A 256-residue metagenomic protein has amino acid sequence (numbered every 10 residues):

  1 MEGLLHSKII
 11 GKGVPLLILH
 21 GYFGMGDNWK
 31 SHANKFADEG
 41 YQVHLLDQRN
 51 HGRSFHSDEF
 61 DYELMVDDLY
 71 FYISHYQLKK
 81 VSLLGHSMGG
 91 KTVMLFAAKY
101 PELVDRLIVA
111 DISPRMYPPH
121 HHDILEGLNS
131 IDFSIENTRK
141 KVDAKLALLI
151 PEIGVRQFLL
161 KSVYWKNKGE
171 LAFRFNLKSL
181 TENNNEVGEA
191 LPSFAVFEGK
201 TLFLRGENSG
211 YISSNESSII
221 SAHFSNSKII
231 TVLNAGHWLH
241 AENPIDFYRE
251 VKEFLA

Functional and structural regions predicted by a protein language model:
M1-L17, D38-Y41, L78-K79, F224-N226 (+1 more regions): Alpha/beta-hydrolase fold catalytic core
G13, G21-G24, S87: Active-site glycine-rich loops that stabilize anionic/oxyanionic intermediates across multiple enzyme folds
L19-G21, R205: The conserved beta1-alpha1 loop
K30-A33, D38, H44-L84, M88 (+1 more regions): Active-site loop/oxyanion-hole signature of alpha/beta-hydrolase fold enzymes
L95-A98, D105-E136: Flexible "cap/lid" loop of the alpha/beta hydrolase fold
S134-G188: Conserved alpha/beta-hydrolase catalytic His-Asp/Glu region
K168-H223: Conserved serine/cysteine hydrolase catalytic core
A235-P244, Y248: Catalytic histidine-centered segment of alpha/beta-hydrolase-like enzymes
